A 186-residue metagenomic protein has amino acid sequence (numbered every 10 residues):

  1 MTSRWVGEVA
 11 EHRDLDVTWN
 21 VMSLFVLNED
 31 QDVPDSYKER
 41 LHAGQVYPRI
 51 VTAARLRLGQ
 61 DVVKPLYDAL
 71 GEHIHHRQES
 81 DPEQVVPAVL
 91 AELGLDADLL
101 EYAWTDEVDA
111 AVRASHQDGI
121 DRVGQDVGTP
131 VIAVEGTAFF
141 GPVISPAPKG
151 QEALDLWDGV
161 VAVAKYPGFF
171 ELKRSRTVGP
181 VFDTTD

Functional and structural regions predicted by a protein language model:
M1-V86, V160-V163, E171, P180-D183: Structural alpha/beta surface segment adjacent to cysteine/selenocysteine redox centers across thiol/disulfide enzymes
V6-A10, S80-D186: C-terminal cap of thioredoxin/glutaredoxin-like
